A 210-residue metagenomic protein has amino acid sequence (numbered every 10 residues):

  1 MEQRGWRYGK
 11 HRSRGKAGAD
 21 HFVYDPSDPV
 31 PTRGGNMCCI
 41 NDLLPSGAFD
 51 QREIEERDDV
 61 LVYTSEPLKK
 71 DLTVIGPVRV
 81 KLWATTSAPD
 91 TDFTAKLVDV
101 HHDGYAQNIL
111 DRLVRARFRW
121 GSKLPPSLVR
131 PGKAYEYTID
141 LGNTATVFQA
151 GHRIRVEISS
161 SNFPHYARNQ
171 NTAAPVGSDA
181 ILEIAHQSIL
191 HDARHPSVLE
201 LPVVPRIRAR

Functional and structural regions predicted by a protein language model:
M1-R210: C-terminal, loop-rich substrate-recognition/catalytic regions characterized by aromatic stacking residues
